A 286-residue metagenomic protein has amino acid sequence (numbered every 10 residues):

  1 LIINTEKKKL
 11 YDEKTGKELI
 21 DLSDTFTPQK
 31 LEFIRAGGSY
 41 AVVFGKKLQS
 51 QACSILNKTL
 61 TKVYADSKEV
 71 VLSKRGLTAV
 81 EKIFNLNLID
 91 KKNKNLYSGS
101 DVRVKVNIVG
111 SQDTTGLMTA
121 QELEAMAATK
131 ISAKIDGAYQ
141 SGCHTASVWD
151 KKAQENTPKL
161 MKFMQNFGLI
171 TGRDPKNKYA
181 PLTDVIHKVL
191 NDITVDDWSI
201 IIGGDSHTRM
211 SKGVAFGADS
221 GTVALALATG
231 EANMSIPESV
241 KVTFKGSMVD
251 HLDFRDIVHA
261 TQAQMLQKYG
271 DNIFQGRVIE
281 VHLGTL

Functional and structural regions predicted by a protein language model:
L1-L286: Fe-S-dependent hydro-lyases/dehydratases of central metabolism
